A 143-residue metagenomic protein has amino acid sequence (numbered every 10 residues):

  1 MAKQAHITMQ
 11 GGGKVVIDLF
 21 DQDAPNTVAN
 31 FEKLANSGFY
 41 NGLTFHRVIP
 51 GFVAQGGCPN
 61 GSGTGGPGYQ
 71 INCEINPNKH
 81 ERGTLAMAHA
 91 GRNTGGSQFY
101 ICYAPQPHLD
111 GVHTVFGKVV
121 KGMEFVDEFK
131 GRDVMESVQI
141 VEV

Functional and structural regions predicted by a protein language model:
M1-V143: Cyclophilin-like peptidyl-prolyl cis-trans isomerases
